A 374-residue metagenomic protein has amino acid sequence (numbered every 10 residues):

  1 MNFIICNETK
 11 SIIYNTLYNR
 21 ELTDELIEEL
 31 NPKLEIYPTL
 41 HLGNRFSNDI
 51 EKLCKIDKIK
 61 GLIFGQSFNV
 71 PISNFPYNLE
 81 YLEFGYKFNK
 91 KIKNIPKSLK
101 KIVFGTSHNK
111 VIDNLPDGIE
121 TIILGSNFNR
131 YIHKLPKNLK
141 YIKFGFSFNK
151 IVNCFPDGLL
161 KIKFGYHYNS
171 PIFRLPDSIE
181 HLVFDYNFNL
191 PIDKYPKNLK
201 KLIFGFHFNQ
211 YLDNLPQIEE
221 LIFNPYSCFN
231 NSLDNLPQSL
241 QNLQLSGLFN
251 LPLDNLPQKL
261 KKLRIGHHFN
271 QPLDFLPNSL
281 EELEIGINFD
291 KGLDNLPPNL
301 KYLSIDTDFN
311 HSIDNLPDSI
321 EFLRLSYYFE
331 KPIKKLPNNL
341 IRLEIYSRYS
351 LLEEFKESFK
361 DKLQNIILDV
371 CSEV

Functional and structural regions predicted by a protein language model:
I5-G85, K100, E120, F223: LRR N-terminal entry segment and analogous cap-like coil->beta motifs
N7, R20-E28, L34, N48 (+21 more regions): Intrinsic disorder/low-complexity signal
Y18, L40-S47, L62-V70, E83-K90 (+14 more regions): Concave beta-strand-loop units of leucine-rich repeat
K33-P38, K55-G61, F75-Y81, I95-K101 (+13 more regions): Leucine-rich repeat
D49-I50, V70-F75, K90-I95, K110-L115 (+11 more regions): Canonical leucine-rich repeat
K334, L352-F355: Compact beta-rich and alpha/beta scaffold cores in large eukaryotic transport/transcription complexes and associated
